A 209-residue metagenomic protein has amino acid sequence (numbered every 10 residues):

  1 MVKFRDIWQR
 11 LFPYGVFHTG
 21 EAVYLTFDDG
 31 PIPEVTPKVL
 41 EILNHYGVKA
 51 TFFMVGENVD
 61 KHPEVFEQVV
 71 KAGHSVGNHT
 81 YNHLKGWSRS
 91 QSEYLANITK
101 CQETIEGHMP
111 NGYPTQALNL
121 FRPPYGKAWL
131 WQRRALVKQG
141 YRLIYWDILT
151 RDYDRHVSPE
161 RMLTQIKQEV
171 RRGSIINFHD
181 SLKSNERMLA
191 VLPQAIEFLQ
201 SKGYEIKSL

Functional and structural regions predicted by a protein language model:
M1-T26, P31-G47, K61-E64, P193-L209: N-terminal pre-catalytic segment of deacetylase/amide-hydrolase enzymes
A22-V23, N44-K183: Metal-dependent polysaccharide deacetylase catalytic core of the NodB/CE4 family, i.e., the active-site-bearing domain
T26, T36, T51, T80 (+1 more regions): Ser/Thr-centric signal marking residues that sit in or immediately flank functional binding/regulatory motifs
G30-E34, S92-L95, E186, A190: Soluble non-cytosolic domains of exported or imported proteins
K167, R171-K183, R187-L209: Catalytic grooves of carbohydrate-active enzymes
